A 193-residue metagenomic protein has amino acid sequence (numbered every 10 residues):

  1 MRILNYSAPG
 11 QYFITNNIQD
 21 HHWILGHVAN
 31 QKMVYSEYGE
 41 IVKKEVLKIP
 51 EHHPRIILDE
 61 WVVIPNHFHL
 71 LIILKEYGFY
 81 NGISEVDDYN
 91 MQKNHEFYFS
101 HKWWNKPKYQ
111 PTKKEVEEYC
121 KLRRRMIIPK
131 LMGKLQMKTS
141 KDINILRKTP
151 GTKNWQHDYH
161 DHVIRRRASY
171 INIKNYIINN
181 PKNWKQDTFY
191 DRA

Functional and structural regions predicted by a protein language model:
M1-A193: Short catalytic/metal-binding and nucleic-acid-binding patches
